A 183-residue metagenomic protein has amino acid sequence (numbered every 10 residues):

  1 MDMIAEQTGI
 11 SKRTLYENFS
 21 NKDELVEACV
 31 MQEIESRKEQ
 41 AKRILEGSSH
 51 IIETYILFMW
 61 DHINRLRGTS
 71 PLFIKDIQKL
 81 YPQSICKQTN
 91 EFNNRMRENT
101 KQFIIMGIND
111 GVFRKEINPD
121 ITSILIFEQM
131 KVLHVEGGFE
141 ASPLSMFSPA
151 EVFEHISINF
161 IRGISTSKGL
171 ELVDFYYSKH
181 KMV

Functional and structural regions predicted by a protein language model:
M1-A28: Helix-turn-helix
I4, C29-E33, R37, T100: Generic hydrophobic, amphipathic alpha-helix propensity
A28, E39-L72, S123-I126, A150-F153: Hydrophobic alpha-helical connector segments
V30, I34, Q78, I85-R97 (+3 more regions): Amphipathic, non-transmembrane alpha-helical scaffold segments
S36, R65-S70, F103, G107 (+2 more regions): A short secondary-structure junction motif
I63-I85, V135-F139, V173: Amphipathic alpha-helical segments used for helix-helix packing
M96-S123, E136-L144: Hydrophobic alpha-helical bundle segments that form small-molecule/ligand-binding pockets
Q102-D110, P143-V183: C-terminal peripheral helix-coil segments that are non-catalytic and often amphipathic
